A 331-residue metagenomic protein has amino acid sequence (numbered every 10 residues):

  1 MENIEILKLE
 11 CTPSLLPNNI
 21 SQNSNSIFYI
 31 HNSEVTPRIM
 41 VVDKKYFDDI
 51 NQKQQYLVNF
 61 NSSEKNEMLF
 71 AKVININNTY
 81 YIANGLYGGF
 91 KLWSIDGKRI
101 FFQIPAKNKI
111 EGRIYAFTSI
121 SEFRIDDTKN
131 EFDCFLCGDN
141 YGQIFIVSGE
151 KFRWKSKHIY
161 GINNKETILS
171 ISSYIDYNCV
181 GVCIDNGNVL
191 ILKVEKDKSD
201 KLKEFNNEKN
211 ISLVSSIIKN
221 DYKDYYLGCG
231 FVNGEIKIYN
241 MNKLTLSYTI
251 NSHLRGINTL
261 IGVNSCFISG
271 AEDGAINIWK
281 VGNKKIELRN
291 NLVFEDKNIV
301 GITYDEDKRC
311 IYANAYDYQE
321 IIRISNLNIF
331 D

Functional and structural regions predicted by a protein language model:
M1-L15, N51-L57: A short helix->beta-strand "capping" segment at the edge of beta-propeller domains
K8-R38, E67-L69: Beta-strand-rich domains and repeat architectures in extracellular enzymes and scaffolds, especially beta-propellers
E10-P17, F60-L69, P105-A116, I159-I168 (+3 more regions): WD40/WD-repeat beta-propeller blade N-cap
I20-N25, K72-T79, T118-F132, S170-N178 (+3 more regions): Loop/turn segments within WD40 beta-propeller blades
N25-Y29, N78-A83, T128-L136, Y177-G181 (+7 more regions): Structural hallmark of WD40 beta-propellers
H31-V35, N84-Y87, G138-Y141, C183-N186 (+3 more regions): Conserved strand-to-loop turn within each blade of WD40 beta-propeller repeats
I39-D43, K91-S94, I144-S148, V189-K193 (+3 more regions): WD40-repeat beta-propellers
I299-D331: Blade-level signature of beta-propeller repeat domains, shared across WD40, Kelch, NHL, RCC1 and BNR/Asp-box propellers
